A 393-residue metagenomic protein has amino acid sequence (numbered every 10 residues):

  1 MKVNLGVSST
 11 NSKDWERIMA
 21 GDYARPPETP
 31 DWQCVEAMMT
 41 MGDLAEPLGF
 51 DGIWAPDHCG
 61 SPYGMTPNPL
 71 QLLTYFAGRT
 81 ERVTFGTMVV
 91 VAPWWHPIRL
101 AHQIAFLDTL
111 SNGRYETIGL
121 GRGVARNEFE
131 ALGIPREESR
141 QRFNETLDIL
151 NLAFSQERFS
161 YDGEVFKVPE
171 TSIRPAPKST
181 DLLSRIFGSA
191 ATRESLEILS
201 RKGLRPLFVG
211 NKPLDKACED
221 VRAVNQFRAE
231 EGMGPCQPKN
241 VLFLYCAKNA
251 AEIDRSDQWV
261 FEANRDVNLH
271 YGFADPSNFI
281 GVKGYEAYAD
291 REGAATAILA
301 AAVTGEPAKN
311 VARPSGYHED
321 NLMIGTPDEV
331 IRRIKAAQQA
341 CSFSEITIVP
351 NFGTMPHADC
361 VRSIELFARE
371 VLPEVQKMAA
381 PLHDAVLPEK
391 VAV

Functional and structural regions predicted by a protein language model:
M1-R79, T84, A385-V393: N-terminal beta1-alpha1-beta2 module of alpha/beta enzyme domains
V3-V7, I53-A55, T84-T87, E116-L120 (+4 more regions): Hydrophobic faces of well-ordered beta-strands that scaffold small-molecule active sites in alpha/beta enzyme cores
L5-M19, Y23, E137-P175, D215-F343 (+1 more regions): An alpha-helical appendage that flanks or caps ligand/catalytic pockets
K13-E36, V90-I98, S179-A190, L244-A247 (+1 more regions): Active-site mouth loops of central-metabolism enzymes
E46-P47, L73-R82, I104, D108-E116 (+3 more regions): Acidic (Asp/Glu)-rich catalytic clusters
G49, D57, F76, L107 (+6 more regions): Conserved, mostly hydrophobic/aromatic
G52-L72, F76, V91, N211-L214 (+1 more regions): Glycine-rich, proline-tolerant flexible connector loops at the mouths of alpha/beta enzymes
A191-T192, L196, S200-D215, D220-V221: A conserved active-site cap/scaffold subdomain adjacent to cofactor or substrate pockets
